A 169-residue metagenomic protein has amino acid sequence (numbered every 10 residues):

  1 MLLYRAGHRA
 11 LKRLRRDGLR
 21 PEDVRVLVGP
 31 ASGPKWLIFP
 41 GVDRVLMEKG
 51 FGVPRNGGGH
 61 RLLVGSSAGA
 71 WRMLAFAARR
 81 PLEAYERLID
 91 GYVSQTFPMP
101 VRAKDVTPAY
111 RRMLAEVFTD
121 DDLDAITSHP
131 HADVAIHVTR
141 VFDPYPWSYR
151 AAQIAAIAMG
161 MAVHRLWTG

Functional and structural regions predicted by a protein language model:
M1-L62, L74-G169: Patatin-like phospholipase
S67: Catalytic nucleophile serine of serine hydrolases, specifically the conserved "nucleophile elbow" pentapeptide
